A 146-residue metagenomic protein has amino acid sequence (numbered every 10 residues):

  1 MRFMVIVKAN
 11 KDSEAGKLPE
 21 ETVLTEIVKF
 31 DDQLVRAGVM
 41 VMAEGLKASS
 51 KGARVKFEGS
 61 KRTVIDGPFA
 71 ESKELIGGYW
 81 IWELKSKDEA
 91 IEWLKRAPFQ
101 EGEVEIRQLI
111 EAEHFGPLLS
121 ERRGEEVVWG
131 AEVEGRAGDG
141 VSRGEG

Functional and structural regions predicted by a protein language model:
M1-G146: Conserved, structured core segments of small domains
